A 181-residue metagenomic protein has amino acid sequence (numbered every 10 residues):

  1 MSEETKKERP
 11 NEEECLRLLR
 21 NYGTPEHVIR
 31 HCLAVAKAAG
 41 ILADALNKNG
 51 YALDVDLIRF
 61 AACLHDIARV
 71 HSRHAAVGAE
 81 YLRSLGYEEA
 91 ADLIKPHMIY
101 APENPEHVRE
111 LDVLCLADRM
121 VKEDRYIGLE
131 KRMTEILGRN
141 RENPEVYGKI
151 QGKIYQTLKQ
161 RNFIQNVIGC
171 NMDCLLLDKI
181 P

Functional and structural regions predicted by a protein language model:
S2-L16: Short alpha-helical hairpin
E12-C32, R59-I67: Active-site flanking loop/helix segments enriched in acidic
L19, L93-I94, T157: A generic structural signal for nonpolar/aromatic side chains embedded in well-ordered alpha-helices
A38-G40: Long, eukaryotic
A43, N47-N140: Divalent metal-dependent catalytic cores for phosphoryl transfer on phosphate-bearing substrates
E145-P181: Charged phosphate-binding loop/patch that engages nucleotide di/tri-phosphates or the phosphate backbone of nucleic
